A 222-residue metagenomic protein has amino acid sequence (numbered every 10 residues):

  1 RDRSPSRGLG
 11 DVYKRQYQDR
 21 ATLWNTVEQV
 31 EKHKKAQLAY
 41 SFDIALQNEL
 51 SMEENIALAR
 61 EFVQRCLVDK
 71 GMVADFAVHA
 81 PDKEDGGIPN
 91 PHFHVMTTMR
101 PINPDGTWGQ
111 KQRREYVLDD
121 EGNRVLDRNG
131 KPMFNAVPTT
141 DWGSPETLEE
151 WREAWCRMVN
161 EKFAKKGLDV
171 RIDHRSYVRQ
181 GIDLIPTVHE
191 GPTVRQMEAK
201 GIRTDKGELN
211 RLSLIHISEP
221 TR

Functional and structural regions predicted by a protein language model:
R1, R7-S218, R222: N-terminal nicking endonuclease/strand-transfer module with a His-rich metal-binding environment and a catalytic Tyr
